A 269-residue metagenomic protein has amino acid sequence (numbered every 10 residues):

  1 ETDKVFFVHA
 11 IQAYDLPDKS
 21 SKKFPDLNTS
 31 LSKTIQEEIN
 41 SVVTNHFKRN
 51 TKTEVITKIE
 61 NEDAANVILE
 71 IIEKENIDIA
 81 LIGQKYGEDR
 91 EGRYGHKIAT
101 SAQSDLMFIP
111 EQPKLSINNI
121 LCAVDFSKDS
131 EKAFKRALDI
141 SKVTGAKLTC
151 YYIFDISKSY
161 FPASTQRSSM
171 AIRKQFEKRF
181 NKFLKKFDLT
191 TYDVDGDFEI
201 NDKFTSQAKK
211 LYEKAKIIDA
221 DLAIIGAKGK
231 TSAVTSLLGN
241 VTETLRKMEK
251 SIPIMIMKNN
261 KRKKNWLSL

Functional and structural regions predicted by a protein language model:
E1-P25, N119-M170, D188-D195, M248 (+1 more regions): Small/aliphatic-rich secondary-structure junction motif
P25-E37, R167-K178: A short acidic, glycine-rich active-site loop that binds or catalyzes chemistry on phosphate/adenosine moieties
N45-R49, K185-T191: Short helix-loop-beta junction
N50-K58, T191-E199: Short beta-strand elements in bilobed, periplasmic/extracellular small-molecule ligand-binding domains
I56-V67, E199-K210: Charged docking surfaces used in two-component/phosphorelay signaling
N66-L69, E131-L138, K209-Y212: Amphipathic, non-transmembrane alpha-helical secondary structure
N66-S116, A215-L269: Gly/Ser-rich helix-loop-strand patches that form or flank binding pockets for ribonucleotide-derived cofactors
L184, T205-K216: A short, acidic, amphipathic alpha-helical segment used as a generic capping/interface helix at domain edges
